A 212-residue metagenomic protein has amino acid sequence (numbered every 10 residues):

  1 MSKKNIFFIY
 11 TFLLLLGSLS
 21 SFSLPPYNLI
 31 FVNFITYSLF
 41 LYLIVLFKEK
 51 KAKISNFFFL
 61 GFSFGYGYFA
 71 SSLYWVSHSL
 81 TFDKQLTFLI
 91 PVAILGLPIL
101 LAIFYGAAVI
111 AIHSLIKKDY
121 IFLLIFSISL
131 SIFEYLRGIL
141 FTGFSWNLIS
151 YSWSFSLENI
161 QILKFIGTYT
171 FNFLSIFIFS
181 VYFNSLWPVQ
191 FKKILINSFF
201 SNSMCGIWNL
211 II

Functional and structural regions predicted by a protein language model:
S2-I212: Membrane-embedded alpha-helical bundles of multi-pass enzymes that act on lipidic or dolichyl-linked glycan substrates
